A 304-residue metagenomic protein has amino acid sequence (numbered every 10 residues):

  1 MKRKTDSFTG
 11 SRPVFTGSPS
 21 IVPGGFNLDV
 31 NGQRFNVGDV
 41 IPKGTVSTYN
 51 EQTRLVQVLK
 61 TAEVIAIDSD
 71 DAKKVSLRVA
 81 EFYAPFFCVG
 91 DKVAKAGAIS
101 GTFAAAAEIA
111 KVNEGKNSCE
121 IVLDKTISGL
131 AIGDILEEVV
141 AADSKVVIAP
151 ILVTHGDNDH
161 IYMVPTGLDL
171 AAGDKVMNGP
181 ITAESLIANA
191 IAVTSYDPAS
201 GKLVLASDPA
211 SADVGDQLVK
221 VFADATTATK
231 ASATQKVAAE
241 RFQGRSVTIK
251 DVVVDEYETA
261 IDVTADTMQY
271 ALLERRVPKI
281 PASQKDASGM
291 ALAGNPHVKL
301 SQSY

Functional and structural regions predicted by a protein language model:
M1-Y304: Surface-exposed, low-hydrophobicity beta-strand/loop segments enriched in small/polar/acidic residues
